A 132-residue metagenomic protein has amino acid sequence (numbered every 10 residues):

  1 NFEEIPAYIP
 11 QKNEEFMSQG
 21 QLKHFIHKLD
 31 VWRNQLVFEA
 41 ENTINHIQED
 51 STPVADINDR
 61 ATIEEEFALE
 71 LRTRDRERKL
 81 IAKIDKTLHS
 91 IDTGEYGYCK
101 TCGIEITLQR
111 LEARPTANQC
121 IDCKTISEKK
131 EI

Functional and structural regions predicted by a protein language model:
N1-T93: Interaction interfaces in information-processing and related assembly proteins
R78, Y96, A117: Residues immediately within or flanking Cys/His clusters that coordinate Zn2+ in small zinc-binding modules
H89, T107, E128: Short functional micro-motifs and their immediate structural scaffolds
T93, A113, T125: Short, conserved catalytic or interaction motifs in soluble domains
K100-C102, D122: Short, cysteine/histidine-rich loop/knuckle motifs that typically chelate Zn2+
Q109-A113, K130-I132: Short Cys/His-rich "knuckle" micro-motifs
A117-T125: Cysteine-rich micro-motifs
